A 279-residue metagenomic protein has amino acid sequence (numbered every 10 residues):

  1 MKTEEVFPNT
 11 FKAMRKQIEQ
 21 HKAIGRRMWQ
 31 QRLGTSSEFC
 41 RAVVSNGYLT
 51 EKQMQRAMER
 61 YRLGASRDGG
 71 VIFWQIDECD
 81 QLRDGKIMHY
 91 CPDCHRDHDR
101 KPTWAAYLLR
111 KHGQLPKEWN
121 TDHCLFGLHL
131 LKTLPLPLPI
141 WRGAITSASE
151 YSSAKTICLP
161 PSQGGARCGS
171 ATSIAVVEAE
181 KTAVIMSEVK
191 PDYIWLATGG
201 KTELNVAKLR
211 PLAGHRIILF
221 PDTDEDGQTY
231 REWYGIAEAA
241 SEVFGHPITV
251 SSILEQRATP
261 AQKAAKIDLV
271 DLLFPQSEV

Functional and structural regions predicted by a protein language model:
M1-R83, F274: TOPRIM metal-binding catalytic domain and adjacent DNA-binding surface shared by DnaG-type primases
M54-Q55, G113-I145, K155: Charged, flexible boundary elements
D68-F73, D122-L125, T172-I174, A183: Short glycine-rich loop/turn motifs
Q75, K86-H89, P221: Short, structured patches in soluble enzyme cores that scaffold and shape functional sites
Q81-D93: Short beta->alpha transition motifs characteristic of CBS
C91-G113: A short, polar/charged loop-to-alpha-helix boundary motif
W141, S147-Y151, K155-I157, S170-I174 (+1 more regions): TOPRIM fold recognition
R142, Q163-G165: Glycine-biased, low-complexity coil/linker segments
